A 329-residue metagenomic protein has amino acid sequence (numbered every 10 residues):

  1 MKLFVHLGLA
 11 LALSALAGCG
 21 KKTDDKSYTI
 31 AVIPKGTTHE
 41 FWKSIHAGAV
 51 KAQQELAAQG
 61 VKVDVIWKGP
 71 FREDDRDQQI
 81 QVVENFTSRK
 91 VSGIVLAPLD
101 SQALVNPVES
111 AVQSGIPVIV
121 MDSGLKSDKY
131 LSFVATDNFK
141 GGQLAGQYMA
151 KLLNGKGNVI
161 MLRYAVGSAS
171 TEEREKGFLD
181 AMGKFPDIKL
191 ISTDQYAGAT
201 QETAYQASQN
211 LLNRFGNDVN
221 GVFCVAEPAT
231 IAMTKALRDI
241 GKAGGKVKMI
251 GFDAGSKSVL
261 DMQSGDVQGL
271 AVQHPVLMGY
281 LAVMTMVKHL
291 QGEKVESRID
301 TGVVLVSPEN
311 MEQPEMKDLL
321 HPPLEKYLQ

Functional and structural regions predicted by a protein language model:
K2-A10: Sec-dependent signal peptide recognition, specifically the positively charged N-region followed immediately by
L13-L16: Bacterial Sec-type N-terminal signal peptides, specifically the leucine/valine-rich hydrophobic h-region
C19-Q329: A residue-level marker of the well-folded mature domains of exported/periplasmic proteins
